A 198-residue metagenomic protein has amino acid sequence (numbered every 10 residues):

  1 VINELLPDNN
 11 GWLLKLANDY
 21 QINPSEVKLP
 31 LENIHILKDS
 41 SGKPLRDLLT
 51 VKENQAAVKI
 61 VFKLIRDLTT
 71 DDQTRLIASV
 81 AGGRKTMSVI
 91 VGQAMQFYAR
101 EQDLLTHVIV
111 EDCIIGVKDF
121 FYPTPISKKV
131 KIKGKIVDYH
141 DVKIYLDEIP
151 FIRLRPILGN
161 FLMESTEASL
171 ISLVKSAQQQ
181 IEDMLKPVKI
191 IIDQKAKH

Functional and structural regions predicted by a protein language model:
V1-L76, V89-H198: Long, low-complexity, Lys/Arg-enriched
V80: Conserved SAM-binding loop
